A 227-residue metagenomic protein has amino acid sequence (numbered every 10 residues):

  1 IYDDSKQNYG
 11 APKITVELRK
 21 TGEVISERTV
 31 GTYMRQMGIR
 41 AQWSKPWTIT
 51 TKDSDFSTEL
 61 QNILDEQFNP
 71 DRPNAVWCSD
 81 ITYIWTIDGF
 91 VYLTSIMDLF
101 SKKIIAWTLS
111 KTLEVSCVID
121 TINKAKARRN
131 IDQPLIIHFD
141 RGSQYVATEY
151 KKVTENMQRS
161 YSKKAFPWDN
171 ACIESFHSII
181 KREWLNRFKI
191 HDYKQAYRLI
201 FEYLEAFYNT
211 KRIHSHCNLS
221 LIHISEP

Functional and structural regions predicted by a protein language model:
I1-S5: Positively charged, polyanion-binding regions of nucleic-acid-associated proteins
Q7, T21-R28, M34-W43, D53-S95 (+1 more regions): RNase H-like DDE/DDD metal-dependent nuclease/strand-transfer catalytic core used by mobile genetic elements
G10-I14, W43-T48, N218: Short coil/turn segments at secondary-structure boundaries
A11-E23: DNA-recognition alpha helix
E202-L219: K/E-rich alpha-helical interaction surfaces of small helical-bundle regulatory domains
I222-P227: Conserved small/polar residues in nucleotide/adenosyl-binding loops
